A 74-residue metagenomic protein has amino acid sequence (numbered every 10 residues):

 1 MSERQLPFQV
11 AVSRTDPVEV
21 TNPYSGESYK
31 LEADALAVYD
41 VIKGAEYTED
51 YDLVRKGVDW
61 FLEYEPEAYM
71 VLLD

Functional and structural regions predicted by a protein language model:
S2-V41: N-terminal acidic leader/helix
Q5, K30, D52, V71-L72: Acidic/proline-rich low-complexity IDRs
D34, L53-V54: Alpha-helical structural motif
Y39-A45, F61, L73: Repetitive, compositionally biased segments used for assembly/scaffolding
E46-Y51: Charged, low-complexity interaction regions
R55-D74: Short, compact, well-ordered microdomains
